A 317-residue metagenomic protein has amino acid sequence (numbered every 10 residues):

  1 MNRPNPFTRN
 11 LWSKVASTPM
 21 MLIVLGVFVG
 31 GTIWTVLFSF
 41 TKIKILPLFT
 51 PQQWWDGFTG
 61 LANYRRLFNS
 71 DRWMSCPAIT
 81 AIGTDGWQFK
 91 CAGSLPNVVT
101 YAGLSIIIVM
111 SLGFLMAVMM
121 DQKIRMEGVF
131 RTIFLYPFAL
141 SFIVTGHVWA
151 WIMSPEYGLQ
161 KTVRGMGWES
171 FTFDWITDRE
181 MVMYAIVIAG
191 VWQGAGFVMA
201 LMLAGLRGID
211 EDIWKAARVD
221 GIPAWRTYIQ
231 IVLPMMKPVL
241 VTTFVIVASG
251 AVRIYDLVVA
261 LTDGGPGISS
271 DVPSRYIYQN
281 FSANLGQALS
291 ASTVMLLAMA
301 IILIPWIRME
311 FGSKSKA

Functional and structural regions predicted by a protein language model:
N5-A317: A structural signal for multi-pass alpha-helical bundles of membrane permease subunits that mediate small-molecule
